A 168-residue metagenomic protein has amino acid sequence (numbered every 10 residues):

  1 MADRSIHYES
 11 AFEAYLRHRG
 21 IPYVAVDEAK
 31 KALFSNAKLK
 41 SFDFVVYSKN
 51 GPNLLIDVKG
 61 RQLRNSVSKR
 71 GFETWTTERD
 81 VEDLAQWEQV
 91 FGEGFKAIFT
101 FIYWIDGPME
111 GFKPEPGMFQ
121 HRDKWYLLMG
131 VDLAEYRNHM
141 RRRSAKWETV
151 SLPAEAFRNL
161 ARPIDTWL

Functional and structural regions predicted by a protein language model:
M1-N36: Acidic-basic catalytic patches of nuclease active cores, encompassing PD-(D/E)XK and other metal-cofactor nuclease
D3, N53, K59-M109: Catalytic cores of nucleic-acid endonucleases
H18, P22, N50, A85 (+1 more regions): Non-catalytic C-terminal interaction segments of nucleic acid-processing enzymes
D27-K30, S48, G60-Q62: Short, flexible loop/turn elements at secondary-structure junctions
L33-D43, F112-P114: Charged, often glycine-rich, active-site loop that binds/positions anionic groups
K38-S48, P52-L55: Short acidic loop-to-beta-strand element that houses the catalytic metal-binding Asp/Glu of nuclease active sites
